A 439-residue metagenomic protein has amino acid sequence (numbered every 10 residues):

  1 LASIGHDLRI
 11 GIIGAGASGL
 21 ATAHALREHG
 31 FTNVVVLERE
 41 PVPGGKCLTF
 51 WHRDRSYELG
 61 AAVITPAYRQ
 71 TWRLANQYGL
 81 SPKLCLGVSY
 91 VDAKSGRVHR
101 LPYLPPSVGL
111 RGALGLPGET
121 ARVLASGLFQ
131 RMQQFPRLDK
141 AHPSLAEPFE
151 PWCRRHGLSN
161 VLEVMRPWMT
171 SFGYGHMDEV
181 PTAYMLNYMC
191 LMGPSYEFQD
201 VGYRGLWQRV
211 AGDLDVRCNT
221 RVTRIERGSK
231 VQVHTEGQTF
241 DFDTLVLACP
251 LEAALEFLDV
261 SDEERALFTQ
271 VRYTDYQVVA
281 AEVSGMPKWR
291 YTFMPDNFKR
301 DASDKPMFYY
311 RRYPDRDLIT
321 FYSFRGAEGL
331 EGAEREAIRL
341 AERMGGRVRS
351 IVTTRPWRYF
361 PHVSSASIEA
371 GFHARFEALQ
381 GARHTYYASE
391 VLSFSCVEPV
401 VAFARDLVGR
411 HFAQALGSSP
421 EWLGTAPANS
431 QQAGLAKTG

Functional and structural regions predicted by a protein language model:
L8-V36: N-terminal Rossmann-like FAD-binding beta1-loop-alpha1 element of flavoenzymes
I13, L37, V222, F240-A254: Short hydrophobic core segments
S18, V42, E252: Conserved Rossmann-like nucleotide-cofactor binding loop
R27-H52: Glycine-rich FAD pyrophosphate-binding loop
T49-R73: N-terminal glycine-rich dinucleotide-binding loop that anchors FAD/FMN and/or NAD(P) in oxidoreductases
W72, N76-E179, A436: Mobile amphipathic helical/loop "lid" adjacent to a hydrophobic cofactor/ligand pocket
Y184-T235, F240, T244: Helical element adjacent to the flavin cofactor pocket in flavoenzyme catalytic cores
D243-T244, A253-Y386, S393-A402, R410-E421 (+1 more regions): C-terminal segments that line or cap access tunnels to active or ligand-binding sites in enzymes and enzyme-associated
